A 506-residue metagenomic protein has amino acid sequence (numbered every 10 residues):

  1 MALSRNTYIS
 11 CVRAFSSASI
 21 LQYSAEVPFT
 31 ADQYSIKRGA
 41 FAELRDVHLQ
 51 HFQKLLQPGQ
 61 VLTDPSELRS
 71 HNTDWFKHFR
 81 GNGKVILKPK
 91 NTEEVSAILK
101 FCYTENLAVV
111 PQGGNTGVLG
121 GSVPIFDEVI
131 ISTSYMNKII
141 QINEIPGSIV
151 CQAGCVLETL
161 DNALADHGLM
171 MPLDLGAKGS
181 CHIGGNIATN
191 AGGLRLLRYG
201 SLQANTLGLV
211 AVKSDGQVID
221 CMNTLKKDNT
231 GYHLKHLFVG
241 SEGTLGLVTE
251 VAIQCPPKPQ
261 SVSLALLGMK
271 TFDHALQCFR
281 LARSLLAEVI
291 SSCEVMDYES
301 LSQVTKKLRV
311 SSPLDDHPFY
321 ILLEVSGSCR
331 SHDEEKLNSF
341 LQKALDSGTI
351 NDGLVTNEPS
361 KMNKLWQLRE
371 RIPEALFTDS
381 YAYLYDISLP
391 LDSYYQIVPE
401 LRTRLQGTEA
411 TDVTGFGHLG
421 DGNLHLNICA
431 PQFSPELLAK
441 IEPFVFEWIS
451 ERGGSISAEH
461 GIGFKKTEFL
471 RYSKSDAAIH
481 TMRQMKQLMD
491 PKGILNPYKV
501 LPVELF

Functional and structural regions predicted by a protein language model:
A2-F506: Noncatalytic alpha-helical scaffold of FAD-dependent oxidoreductases
